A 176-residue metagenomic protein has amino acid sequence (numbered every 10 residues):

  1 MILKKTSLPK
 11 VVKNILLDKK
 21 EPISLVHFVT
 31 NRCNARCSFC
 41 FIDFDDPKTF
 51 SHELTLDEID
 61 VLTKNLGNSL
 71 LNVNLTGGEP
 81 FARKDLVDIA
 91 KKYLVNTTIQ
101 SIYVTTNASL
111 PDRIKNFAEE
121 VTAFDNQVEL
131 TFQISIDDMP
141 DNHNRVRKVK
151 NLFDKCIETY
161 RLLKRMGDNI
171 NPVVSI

Functional and structural regions predicted by a protein language model:
I2-E129: Conserved alpha-helical substructure of the radical SAM core
L54-D57, Q133-R145, G167-P172: Short flexible/disordered coil segments
N68-N72, K115-E120, D141-N151, I170-I176: Noncatalytic linker/hinge segments flanking ATPase motor cores
N74, T105, T131-D137, V173-I176: Extended hydrophobic secondary-structure segments that form protein cores and membrane-embedded regions
P80, A108-D112, Q133-V149: Conserved radical SAM core fold
I89, K155-E158, N171: Residues within well-formed alpha-helices
V104-T105, Y160-I176: Conserved strand-turn element in the central/C-terminal portion of the radical SAM core barrel that lines
R147-R165: Glycine-rich S-adenosyl-L-methionine
